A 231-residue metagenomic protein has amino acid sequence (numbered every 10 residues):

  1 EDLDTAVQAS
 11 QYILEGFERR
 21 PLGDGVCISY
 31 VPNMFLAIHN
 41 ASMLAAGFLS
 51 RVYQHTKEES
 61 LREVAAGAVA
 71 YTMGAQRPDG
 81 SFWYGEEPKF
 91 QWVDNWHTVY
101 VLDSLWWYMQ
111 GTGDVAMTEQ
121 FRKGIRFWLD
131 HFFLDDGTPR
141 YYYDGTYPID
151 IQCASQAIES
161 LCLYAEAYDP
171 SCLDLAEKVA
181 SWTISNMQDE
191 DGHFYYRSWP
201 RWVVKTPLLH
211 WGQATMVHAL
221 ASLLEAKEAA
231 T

Functional and structural regions predicted by a protein language model:
E1-T231: Glycan-recognition and catalytic cores of secretory/periplasmic carbohydrate-active enzymes
